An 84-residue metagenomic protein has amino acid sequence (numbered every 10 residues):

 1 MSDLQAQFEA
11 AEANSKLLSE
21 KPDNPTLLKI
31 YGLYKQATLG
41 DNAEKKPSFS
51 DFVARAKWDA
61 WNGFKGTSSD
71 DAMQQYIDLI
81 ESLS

Functional and structural regions predicted by a protein language model:
M1-S84: A charge-rich, low-complexity, intrinsically flexible signal that marks solvent-exposed coils, linkers, repeats
